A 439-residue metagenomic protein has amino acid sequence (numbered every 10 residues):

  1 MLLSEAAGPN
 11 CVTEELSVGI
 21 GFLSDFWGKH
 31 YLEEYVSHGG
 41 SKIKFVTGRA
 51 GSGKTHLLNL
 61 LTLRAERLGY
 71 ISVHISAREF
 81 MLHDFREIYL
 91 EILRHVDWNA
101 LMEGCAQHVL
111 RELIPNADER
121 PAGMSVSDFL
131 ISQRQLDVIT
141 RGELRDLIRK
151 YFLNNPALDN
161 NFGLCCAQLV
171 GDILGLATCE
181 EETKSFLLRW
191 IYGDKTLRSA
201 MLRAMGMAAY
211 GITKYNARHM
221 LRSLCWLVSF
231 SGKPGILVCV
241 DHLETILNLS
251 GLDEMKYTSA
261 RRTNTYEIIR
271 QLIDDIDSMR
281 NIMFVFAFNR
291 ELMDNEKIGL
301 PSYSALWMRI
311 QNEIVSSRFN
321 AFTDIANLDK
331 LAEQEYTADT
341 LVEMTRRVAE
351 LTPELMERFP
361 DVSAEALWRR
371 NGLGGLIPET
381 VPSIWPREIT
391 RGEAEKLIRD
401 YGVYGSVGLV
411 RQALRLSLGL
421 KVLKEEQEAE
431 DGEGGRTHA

Functional and structural regions predicted by a protein language model:
M1-K42, A122-S125, F129, E426-A439: A short, basic N-terminal segment
M1-S17, I43, L60-G69, R78-E112 (+1 more regions): Extended charged low-complexity segments that act as oligomerization/scaffolding linkers
C11-L16, G40-K44, A204-A209, L252-M255: A generic short-segment signal for beta-strand/edge and adjacent turn/coil regions
E14-G21, H83, G211, K256-S259: Charge-dense, low-complexity intrinsically disordered segments
F26, E180-T380: The catalytic "switch" region of P-loop NTPases
I43-K44, S52, H56-S231, M356-P360 (+5 more regions): P-loop NTPase nucleotide-binding core
R49: P-loop (Walker A) phosphate-binding loop of NTP-binding proteins
